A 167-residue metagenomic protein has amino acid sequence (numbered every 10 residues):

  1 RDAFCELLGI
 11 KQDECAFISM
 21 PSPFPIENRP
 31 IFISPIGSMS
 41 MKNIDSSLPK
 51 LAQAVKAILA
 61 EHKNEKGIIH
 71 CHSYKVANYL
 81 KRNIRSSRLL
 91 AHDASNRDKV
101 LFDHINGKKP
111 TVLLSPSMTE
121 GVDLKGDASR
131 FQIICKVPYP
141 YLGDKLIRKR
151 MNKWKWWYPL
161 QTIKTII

Functional and structural regions predicted by a protein language model:
R1-P30, A94-R97, K109-P116: A contiguous, basic/glycine-rich beta-loop/short-helix subdomain that forms a polymer-engagement track
D2-Q12, N83-S87, A128-Q132, L146-M151: Short secondary-structure boundary/capping segments
A3, V76-L80, D123: Phosphate- and divalent-cation-binding pockets in alpha/beta enzyme and binding domains that engage nucleotide-derived
E14-F17, I31, K66-I68, S87-R88 (+2 more regions): Beta-sheet entry/capping signal
P23, P35-S46, A94-I167: Conserved RecA-like P-loop NTPase helicase motor core
I33-H72: Conserved interdomain hinge at the start of the Helicase C-terminal
K50-A57, Y79, K99-D103, S117: Well-ordered alpha-helical segments embedded in enzymatic catalytic cores
G67-D98: Conserved helicase motor "Helicase C" RecA-like lobe of SF1/SF2 P-loop NTPases
